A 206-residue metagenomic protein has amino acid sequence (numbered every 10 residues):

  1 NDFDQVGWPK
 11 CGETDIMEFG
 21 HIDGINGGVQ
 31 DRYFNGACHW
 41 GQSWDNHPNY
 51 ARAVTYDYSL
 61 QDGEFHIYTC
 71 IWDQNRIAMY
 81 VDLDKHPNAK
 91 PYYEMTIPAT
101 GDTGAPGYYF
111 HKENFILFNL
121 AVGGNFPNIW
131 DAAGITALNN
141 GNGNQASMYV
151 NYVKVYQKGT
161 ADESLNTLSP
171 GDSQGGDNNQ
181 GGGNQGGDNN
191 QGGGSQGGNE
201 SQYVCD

Functional and structural regions predicted by a protein language model:
N1-D172: GH16 jelly-roll
T167-C205: Ser/Thr/Gly/Pro-rich low-complexity, disordered linker/stalk segments of secreted and cell-surface proteins
